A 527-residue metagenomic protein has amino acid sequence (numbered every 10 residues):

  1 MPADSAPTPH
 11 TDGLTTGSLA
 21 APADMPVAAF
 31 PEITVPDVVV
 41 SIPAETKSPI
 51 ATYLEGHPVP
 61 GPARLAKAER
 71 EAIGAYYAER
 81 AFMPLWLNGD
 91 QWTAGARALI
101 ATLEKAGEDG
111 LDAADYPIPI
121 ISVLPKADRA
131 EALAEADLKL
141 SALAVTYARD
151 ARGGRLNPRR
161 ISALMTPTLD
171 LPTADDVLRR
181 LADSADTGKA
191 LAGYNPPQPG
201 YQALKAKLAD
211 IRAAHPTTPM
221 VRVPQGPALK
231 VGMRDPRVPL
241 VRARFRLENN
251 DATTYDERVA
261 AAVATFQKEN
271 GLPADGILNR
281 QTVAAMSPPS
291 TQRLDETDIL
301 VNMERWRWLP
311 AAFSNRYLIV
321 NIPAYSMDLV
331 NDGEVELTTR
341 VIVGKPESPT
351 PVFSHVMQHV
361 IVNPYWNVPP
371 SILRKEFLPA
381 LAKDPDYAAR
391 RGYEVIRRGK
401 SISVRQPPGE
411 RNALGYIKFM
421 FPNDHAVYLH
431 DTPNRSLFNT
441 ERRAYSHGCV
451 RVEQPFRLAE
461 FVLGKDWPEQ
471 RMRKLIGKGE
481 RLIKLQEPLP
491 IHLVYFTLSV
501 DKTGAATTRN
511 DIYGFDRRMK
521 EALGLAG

Functional and structural regions predicted by a protein language model:
P2-E69, Y76-A78, L138, A142-V145 (+1 more regions): Well-ordered beta-sheet/strand-loop patches within structured domains
Y53-E55, Y76-P84, E108-D128, T217-P227: Acidic/histidine-rich, surface-exposed loop or edge segments in extracytoplasmic proteins
H57, A66-I73, W86, D90-L99: N-terminal extracellular/periplasmic ectodomains of secretory-pathway proteins
R64, A81-L87, K105-P117, G154 (+3 more regions): Glycine-centered secondary-structure boundary/capping sites
L87-P167: A cross-kingdom signal targeting lumenal/periplasmic-facing segments of multi-pass membrane and secretory-pathway
